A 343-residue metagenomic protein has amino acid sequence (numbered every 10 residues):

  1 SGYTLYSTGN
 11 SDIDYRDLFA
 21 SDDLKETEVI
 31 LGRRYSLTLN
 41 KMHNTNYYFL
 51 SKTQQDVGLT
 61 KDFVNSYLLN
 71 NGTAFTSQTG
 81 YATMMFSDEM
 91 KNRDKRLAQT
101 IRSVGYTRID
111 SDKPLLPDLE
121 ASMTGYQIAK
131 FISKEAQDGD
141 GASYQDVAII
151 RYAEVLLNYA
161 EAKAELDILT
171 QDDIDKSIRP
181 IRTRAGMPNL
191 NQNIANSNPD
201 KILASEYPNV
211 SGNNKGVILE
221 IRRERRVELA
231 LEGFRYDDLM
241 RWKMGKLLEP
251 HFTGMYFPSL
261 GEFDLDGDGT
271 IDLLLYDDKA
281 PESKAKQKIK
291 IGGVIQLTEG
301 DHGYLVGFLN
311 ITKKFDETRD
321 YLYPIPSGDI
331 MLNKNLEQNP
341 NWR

Functional and structural regions predicted by a protein language model:
S1-T45, T73, S77-G80, M84-R343: Acidic/polar-rich alpha-helix caps and helix-coil junctions
F49-G72, S122: Short, cationic low-complexity segments
